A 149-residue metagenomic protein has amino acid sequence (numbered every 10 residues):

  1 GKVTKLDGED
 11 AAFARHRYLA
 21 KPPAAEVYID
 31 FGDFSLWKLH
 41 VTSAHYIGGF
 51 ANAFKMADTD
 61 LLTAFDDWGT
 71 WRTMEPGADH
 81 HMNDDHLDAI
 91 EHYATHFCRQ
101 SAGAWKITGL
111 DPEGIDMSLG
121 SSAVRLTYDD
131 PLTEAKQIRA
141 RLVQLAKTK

Functional and structural regions predicted by a protein language model:
G1-V27, F31-F34: Short, structured beta-strand-loop surface elements
V27-K149: C-terminal edge-of-domain segments
